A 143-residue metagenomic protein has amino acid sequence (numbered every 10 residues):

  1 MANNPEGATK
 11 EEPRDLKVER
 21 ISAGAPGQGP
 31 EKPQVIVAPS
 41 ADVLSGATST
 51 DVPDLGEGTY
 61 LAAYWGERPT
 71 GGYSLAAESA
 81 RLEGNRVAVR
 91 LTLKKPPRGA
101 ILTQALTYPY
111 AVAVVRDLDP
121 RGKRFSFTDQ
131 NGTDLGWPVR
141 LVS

Functional and structural regions predicted by a protein language model:
M1-S143: Exposed, flexible binding/inhibitory loops of compact, secreted disulfide-stabilized domains
